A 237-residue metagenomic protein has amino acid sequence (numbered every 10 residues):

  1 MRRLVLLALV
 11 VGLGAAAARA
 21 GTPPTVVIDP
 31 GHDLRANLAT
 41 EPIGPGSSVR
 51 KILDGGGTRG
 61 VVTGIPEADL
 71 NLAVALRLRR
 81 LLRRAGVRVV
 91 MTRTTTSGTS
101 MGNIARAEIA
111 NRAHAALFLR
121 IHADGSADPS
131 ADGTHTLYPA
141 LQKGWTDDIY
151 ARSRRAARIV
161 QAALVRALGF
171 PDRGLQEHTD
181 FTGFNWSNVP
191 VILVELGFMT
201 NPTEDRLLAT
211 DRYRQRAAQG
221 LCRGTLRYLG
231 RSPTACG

Functional and structural regions predicted by a protein language model:
M1-G237: Catalytic-site microenvironment of enzymes that process N-acetyl-hexosamine-containing cell-wall polysaccharides
